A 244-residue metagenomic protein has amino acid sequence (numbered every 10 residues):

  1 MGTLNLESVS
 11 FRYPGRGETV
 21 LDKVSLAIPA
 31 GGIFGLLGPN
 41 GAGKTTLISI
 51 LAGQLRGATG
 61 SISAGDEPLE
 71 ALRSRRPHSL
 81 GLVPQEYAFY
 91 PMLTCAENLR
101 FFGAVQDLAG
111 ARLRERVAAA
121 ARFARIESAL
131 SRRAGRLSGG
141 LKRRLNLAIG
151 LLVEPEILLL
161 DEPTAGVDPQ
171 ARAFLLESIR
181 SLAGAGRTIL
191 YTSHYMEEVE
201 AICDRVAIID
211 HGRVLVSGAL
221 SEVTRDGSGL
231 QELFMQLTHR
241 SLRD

Functional and structural regions predicted by a protein language model:
M1-L6, S10-K23, A30, L72-R73: A short, flexible loop at the N-terminus of ABC-type nucleotide-binding domains that lies
A52: Helix-to-loop junction immediately C-terminal to a conserved catalytic motif
G60-R76: Conserved ABC transporter NBD signature motif
R100, A104, A111-A129: Conserved ABC ATPase "signature" region
L158-D161: Catalytic Walker B motif of ABC-type/P-loop ATPase nucleotide-binding domains
S217-G218: ABC ATPase "signature
